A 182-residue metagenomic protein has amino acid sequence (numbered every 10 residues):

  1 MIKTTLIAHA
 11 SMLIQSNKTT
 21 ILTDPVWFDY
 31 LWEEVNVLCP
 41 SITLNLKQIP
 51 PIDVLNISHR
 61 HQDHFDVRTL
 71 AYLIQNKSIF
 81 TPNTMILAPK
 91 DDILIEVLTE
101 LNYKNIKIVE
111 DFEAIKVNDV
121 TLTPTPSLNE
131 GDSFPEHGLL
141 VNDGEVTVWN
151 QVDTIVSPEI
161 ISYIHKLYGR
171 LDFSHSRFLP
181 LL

Functional and structural regions predicted by a protein language model:
M1-K47, P135-D153: Conserved beta-strand hairpin/beta-sheet module of binuclear metal-dependent hydrolase folds, prominently
A10, D29-Y30, H61-F65, I93-E96 (+4 more regions): Active-site environment of divalent metal-dependent phosphoester hydrolases
T19-I21, D53-V54, M85, V120 (+2 more regions): Structural motif
T19-N56, R60, V67-Q75, G131 (+1 more regions): Pre-active-site segment of Zn-dependent metallo-hydrolases
T23-D24, I57, T123-T125, S176: Redox-cofactor binding/interface segments in oxidoreductases and associated redox assembly factors
T43-E113: Active-site HxH/HxHxD metal-binding segment of metal-dependent hydrolases
R68, N129-L182: Active-site-proximal loop/helix segments of hydrolase catalytic cores
A88-V146: Metallo-beta-lactamase
